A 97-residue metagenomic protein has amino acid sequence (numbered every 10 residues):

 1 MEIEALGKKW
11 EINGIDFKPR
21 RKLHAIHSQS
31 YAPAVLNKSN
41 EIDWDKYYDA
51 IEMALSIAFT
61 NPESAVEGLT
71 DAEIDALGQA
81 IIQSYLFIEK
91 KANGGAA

Functional and structural regions predicted by a protein language model:
M1-W10: Short acidic-hydrophobic surface loop/beta-edge motif
N13-A97: Short, surface-exposed, charged amphipathic helix/loop patches that serve as local interaction elements
